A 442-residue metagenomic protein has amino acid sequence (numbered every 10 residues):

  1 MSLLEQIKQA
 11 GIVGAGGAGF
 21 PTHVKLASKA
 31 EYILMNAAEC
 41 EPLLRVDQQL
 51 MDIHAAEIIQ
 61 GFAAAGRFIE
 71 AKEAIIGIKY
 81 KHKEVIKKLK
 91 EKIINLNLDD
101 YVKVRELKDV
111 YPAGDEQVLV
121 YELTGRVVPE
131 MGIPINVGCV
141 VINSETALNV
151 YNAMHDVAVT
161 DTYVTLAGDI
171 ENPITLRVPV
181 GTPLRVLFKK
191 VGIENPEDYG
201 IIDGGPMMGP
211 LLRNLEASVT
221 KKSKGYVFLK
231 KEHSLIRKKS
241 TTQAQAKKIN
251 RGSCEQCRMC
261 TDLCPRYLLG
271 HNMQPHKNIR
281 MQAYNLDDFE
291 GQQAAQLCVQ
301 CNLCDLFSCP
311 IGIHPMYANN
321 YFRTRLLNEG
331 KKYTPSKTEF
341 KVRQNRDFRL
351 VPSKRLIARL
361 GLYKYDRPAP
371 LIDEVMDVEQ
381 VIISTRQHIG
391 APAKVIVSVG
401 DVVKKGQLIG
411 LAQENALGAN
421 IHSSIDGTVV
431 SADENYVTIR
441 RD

Functional and structural regions predicted by a protein language model:
G16, L43, G125, G270 (+4 more regions): Flanking helices and flexible, charged tails adjoining ferredoxin-like Fe-S electron-transfer domains in multi-subunit
I33, D52-I69: Histidine-anchored nucleotide/phosphate-binding helix
M35-D47, I170: Gly-rich Lys/Arg/Thr-decorated short loops/hinges at beta-loop-alpha junctions or inter-strand turns that position
K72-I75, Y80-L184, K190-E197, G205-P206: Hydrophobic alpha-helical positions that pack around
Y111-V141, N214-Q245: Active-site loop ensemble at the mouth of alpha/beta enzyme cores that anchors a bound cofactor
P206-M208, Q243-I249, A416-D433: Short, compositionally biased
L229-R251, T261, R266-V342: Ferredoxin-type iron-sulfur electron-transfer modules in oxidoreductases and energy-metabolism complexes
D262-C264, S398-L411: Short, well-structured beta-strand-loop connectors
